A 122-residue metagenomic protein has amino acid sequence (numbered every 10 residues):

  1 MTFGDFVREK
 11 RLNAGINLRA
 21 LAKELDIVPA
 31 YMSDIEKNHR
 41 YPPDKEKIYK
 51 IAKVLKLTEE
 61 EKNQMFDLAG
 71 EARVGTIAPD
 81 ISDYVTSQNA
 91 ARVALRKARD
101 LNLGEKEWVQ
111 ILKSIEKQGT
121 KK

Functional and structural regions predicted by a protein language model:
M1-N13, K106-W108: A short, Lys/Arg-rich alpha-helix, primarily the initiator
V7, R11, L21-A22, M32-I35: Conserved hydrophobic/aromatic packing and binding residues within compact polymer-binding modules
N13-A14, E24, V54: Residues within the alpha-helical elements of helix-turn-helix
R19-A22, I51: Short alpha-helical "recognition helix" segments of helix-turn-helix
D26-P42, K50: Recognition helix of helix-turn-helix/homeodomain-like DNA-binding domains that insert into the DNA major groove
E46-Q64: DNA major-groove recognition helix of helix-turn-helix/homeodomain DNA-binding modules
G70-K122: Interfacial/linker helices and their anchor residues that mediate assembly or domain coupling
